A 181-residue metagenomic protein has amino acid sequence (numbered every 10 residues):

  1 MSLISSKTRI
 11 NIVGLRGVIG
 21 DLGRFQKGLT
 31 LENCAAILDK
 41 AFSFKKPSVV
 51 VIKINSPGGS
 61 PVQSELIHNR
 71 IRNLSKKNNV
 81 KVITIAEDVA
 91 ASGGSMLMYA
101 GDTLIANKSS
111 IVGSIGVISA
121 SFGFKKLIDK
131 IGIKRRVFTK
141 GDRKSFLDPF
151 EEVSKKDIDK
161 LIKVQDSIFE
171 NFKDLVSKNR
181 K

Functional and structural regions predicted by a protein language model:
M1-V80, V89-M96, G101-R180: Small-residue-centered hinge/linker elements
